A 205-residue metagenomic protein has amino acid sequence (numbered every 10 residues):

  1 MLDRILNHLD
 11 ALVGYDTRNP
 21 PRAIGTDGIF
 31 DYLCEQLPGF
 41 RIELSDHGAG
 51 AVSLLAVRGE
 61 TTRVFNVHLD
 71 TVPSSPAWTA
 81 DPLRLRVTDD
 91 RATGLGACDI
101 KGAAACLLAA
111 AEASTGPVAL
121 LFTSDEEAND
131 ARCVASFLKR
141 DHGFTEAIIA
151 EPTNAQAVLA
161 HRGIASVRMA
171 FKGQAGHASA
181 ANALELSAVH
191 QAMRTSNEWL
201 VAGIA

Functional and structural regions predicted by a protein language model:
M1-S75: N-terminal helical capping/dimerization or prosegment-like subdomains of hydrolases acting on amide or phosphate bonds
D16, A56, F65-H68, L107 (+3 more regions): Buried hydrophobic positions in well-ordered alpha/beta secondary-structure cores of metabolic enzymes
I29-G39, L55-G59, A80, C106-T115 (+2 more regions): Alpha-helix C-terminal capping segments
V64-A119: Active-site metal-coordination/substrate-binding segment of hydrolases, especially metallo-dependent peptidases
V67-L69, D89, T123-D125, A150-T153 (+1 more regions): Fold-independent oxyanion-binding glycine-rich loops and adjacent beta-strand/coil segments at enzyme active sites
G94-A97, T123-E127, A175-L186: Flexible, glycine/proline-enriched loop segments at strand-loop-helix junctions that form or flank small-ligand binding
I100-S166: Acidic/histidine-rich catalytic neighborhood of metal-dependent amide-processing enzymes
S136-A205: Midchain, well-structured core segments that form catalytic/ion-binding scaffolds
